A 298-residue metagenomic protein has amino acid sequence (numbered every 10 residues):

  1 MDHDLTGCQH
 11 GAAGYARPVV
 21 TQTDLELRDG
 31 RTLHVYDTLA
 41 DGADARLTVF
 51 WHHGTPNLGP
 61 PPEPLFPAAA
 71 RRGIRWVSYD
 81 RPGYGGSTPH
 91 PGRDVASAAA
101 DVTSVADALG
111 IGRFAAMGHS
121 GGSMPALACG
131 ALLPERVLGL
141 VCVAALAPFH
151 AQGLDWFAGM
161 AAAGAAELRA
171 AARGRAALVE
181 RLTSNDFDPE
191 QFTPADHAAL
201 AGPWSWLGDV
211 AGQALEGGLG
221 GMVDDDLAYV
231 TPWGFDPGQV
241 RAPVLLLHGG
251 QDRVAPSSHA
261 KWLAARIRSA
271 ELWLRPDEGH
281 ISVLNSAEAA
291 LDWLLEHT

Functional and structural regions predicted by a protein language model:
R31-G86: Conserved HGGG/HGGXW glycine-rich cap/lid loop of the alpha/beta-hydrolase fold
S97-A115: Conserved acidic catalytic loop of the alpha/beta-hydrolase fold
G118-G122, A126: Gly/Ala-rich beta-loop-alpha elbow adjacent to hydrolase catalytic centers
L140-R173: Flexible "cap/lid" loop of the alpha/beta hydrolase fold
M160-F235: Alpha/beta-hydrolase
V240, L246-H248, D252: Short beta-strand/loop motif that positions the catalytic acidic residue of the alpha/beta-hydrolase fold
R253-H259: Conserved alpha/beta-hydrolase "acid-adjacent" motif
A270-T298: Catalytic active-site module of serine/aspartate enzymes centered on a nucleophile-bearing elbow/loop
